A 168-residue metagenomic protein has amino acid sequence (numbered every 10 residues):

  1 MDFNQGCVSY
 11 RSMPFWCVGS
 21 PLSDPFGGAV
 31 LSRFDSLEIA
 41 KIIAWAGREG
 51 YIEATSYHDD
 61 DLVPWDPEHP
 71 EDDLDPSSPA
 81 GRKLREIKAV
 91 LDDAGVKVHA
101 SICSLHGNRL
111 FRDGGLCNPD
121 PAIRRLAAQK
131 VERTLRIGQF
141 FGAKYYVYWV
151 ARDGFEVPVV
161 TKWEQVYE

Functional and structural regions predicted by a protein language model:
M1-F140: N-terminal pre-domain/capping segments
C103-G114, A143-Q165: Active-site-proximal loop/short-helix segments that contain or immediately flank catalytic acid/base residue(s)
E168: Active-site cradle of extracellular carbohydrate-active enzymes
